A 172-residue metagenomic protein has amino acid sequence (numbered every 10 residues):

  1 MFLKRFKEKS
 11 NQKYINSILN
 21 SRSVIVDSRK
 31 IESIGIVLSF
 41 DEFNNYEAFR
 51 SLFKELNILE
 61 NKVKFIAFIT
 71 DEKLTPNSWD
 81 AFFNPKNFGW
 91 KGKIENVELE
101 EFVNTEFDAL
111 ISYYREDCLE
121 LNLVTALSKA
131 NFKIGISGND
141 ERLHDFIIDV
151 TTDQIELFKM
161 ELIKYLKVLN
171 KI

Functional and structural regions predicted by a protein language model:
M1-N11: Helix-enriched interaction subdomains in cytosolic or periplasmic regions, typified by TIR/SEFIR signaling/NADase cores
N16-L19, F83-E100: Glycine-rich, highly charged phosphate/nucleotide-binding loops
I36, F40-I58: Histidine-anchored nucleotide/phosphate-binding helix
N61-T70, I136: Short internal beta-strands
N77-F88, D145-T151: Active-site regions of enzymes building and remodeling cell-envelope glycoconjugates
D108-I111: Structural motif
R115-S128: An aromatic- and histidine-rich active-site surface loop
L143-I172: Active-site-proximal region of nucleotide-activated glycan assembly enzymes, centered on histidine/acidic-rich loops
